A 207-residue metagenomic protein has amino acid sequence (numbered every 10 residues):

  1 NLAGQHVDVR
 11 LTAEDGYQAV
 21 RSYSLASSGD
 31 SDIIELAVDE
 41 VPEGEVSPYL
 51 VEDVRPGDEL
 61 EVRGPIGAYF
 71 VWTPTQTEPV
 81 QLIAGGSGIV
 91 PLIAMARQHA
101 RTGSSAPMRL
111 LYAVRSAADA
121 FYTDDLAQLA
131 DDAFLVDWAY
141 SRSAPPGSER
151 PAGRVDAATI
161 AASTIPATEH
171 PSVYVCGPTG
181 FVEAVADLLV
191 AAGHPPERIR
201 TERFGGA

Functional and structural regions predicted by a protein language model:
N1-D58, V114-S116, Y140-S143: Ferredoxin-reductase
G4, G88, P178: Short, conserved phosphate/pyrophosphate- and ester-handling motifs at nucleotide-, phospho-/glycolipid
G64-T77: A short, basic/flexible loop-to-alpha-helix module at the beginning of a structural domain
V80-I83, V173-Y174: Conserved beta-strand elements of the Class I
I89-R101: Histidine-anchored nucleotide/phosphate-binding helix
P107-A207: Reductase modules of NAD(P)H-dependent flavoproteins
